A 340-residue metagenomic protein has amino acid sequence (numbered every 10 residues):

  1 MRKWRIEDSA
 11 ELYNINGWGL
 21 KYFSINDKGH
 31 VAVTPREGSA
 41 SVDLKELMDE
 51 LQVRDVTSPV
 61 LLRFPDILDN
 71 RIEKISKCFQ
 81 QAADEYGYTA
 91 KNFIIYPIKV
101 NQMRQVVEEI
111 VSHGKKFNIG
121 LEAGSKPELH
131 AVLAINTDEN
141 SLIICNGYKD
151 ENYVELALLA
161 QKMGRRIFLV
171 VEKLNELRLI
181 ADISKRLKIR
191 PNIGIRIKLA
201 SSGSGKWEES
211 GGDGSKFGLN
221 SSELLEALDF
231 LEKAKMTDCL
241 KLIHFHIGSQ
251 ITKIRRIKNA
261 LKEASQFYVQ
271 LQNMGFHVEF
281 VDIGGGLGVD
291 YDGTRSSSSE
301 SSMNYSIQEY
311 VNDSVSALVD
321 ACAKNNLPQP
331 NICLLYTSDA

Functional and structural regions predicted by a protein language model:
M1-T57: Conserved, well-structured core domains of diverse proteins
K28, A32-E37, M48-A90, P97 (+1 more regions): Low-complexity, highly charged intrinsically disordered N-terminal segments that act as targeting/localization
S58, L62, D84-T89, M274-V278 (+1 more regions): Flexible, glycine/charged-enriched surface loops at secondary-structure junctions
G87-F280, V289, N304-S306: Active-site-proximal beta-alpha core segment in soluble small-molecule metabolic enzymes
E172-N175, N312-S316: Phosphate/diphosphate-binding loops
Y291, M303, I307-Y310, A317: Long, K/E/R/D-enriched contiguous segments that form extended
Y336-A340: Conserved small/polar residues in nucleotide/adenosyl-binding loops
